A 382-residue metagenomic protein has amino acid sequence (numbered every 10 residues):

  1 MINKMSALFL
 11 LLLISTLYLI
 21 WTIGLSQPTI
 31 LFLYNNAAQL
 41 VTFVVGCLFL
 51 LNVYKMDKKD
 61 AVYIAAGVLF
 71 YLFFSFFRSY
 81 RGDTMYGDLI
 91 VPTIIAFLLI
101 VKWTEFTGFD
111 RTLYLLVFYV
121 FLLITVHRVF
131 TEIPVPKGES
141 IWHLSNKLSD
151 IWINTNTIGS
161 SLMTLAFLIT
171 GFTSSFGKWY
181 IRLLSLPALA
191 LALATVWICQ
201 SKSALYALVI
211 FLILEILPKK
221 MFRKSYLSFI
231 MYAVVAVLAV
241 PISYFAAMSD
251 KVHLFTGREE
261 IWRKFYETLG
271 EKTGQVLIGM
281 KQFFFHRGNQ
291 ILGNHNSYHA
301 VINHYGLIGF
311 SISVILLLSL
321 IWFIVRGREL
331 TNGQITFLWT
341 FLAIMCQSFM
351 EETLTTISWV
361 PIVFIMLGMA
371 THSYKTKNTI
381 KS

Functional and structural regions predicted by a protein language model:
M1-N52, V68-S79, R128-E132, I344: N-terminal signal-anchor transmembrane segment
I2-S6, L51-Y63, F172-P187, K220-L227 (+1 more regions): Membrane-interface helix-loop-helix junctions at transmembrane boundaries of multi-pass membrane enzymes, predominantly
L25-N35, R78-D88, W152-I158, S185-K220 (+2 more regions): Helix-loop-helix junctions and helix-breaking kinks within/between transmembrane helices of multi-pass membrane
V44-K55, F73-V126, L168-G171, W322-F323 (+1 more regions): Transmembrane alpha-helical segments and their membrane-water interfaces
R111-K137, I153-P218, R326: Alpha-helical transmembrane segments of multi-pass inner-membrane proteins
V126-E132, C199, K219-F255, T268-E271: A membrane-periplasm/extracellular boundary helix in multi-pass inner-membrane enzymes that assemble envelope glycans
V252-I308, I315, L320, E329: Long extracytoplasmic/lumenal interhelical loops at the membrane interface of multi-pass membrane proteins
L338-M345, L354-S382: Transmembrane alpha-helices of multi-pass inner-membrane enzymes
